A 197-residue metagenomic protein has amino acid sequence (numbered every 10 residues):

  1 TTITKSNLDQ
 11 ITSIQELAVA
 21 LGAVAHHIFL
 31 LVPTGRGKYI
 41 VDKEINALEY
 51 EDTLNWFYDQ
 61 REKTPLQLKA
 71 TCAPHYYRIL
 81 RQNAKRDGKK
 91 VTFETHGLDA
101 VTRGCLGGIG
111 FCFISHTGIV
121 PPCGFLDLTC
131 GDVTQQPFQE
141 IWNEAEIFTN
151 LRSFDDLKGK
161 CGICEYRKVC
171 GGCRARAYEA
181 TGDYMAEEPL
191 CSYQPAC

Functional and structural regions predicted by a protein language model:
T1-G108, H116-T117, T129-V133: Radical SAM enzyme [4Fe-4S]-AdoMet core and its adjacent flexible, acidic and glycine-rich loops/tails across
P33, A73-C197: Accessory C-terminal segments flanking Radical SAM cores
